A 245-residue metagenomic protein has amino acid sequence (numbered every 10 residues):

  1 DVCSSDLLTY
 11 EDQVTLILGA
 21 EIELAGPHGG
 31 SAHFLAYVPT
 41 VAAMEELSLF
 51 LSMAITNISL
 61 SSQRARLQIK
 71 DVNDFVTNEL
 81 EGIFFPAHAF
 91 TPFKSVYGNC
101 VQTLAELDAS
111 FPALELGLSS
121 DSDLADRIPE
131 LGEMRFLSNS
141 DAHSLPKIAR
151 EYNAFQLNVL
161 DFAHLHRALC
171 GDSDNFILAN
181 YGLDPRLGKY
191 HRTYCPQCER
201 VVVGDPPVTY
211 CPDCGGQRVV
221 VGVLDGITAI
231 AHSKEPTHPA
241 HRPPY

Functional and structural regions predicted by a protein language model:
S5, S95-G98, A125-D126, K147-E151: A short acidic (Asp/Glu
S5-P112: Extended substrate/RNA-proximal surfaces in nucleic-acid metabolism proteins
D6-L7, T15-L18, A32, D71-E79 (+1 more regions): C-terminal functional module detector
E21-I22, A89, L118, S140-A142: Active-site metal-binding loops of divalent metal-dependent hydrolases
I22-P27, S122, L160-A163: A short acidic, often aromatic-flanked loop/helix-cap motif at beta-alpha or helix-coil junctions that lines enzyme
E133-R150: Short acidic/histidine-rich active-site segments
